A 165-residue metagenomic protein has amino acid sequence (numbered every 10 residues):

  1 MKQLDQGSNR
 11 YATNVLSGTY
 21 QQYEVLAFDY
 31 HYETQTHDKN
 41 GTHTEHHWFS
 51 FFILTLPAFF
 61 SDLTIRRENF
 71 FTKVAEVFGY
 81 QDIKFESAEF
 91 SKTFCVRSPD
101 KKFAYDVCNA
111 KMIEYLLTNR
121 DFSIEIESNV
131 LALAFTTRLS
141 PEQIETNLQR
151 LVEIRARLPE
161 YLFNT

Functional and structural regions predicted by a protein language model:
M1-T165: Charged, low-complexity intrinsically disordered regions
